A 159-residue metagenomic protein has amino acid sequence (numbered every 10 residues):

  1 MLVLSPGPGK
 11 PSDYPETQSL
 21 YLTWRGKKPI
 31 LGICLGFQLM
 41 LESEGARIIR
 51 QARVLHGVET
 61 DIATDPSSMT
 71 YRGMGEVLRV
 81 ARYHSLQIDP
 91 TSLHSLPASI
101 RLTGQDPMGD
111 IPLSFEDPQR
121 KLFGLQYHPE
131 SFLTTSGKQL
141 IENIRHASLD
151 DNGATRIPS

Functional and structural regions predicted by a protein language model:
M1-G32, E44: Flexible gly/pro-rich beta->alpha loop and the following alpha-helix that scaffold active-site loops
G9, G36-L39: Alpha-helix capping/helix-boundary segments
K10-D13, L55, G137: Short, conserved glycine- and acidic-residue-centered signature motifs in active-site or ligand-binding loops
S19-T23, L31, Q38-L122, Y127 (+1 more regions): Pocket-forming structural segment of enzyme catalytic cores
F132-S159: Acyltransferase
